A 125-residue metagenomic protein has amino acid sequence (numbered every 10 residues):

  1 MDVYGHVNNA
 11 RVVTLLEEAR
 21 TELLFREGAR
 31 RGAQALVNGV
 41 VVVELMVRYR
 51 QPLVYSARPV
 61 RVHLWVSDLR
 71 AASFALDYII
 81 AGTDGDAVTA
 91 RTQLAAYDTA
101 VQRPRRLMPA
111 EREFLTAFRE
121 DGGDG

Functional and structural regions predicted by a protein language model:
M1-E44, T99-G125: Hot-dog-fold acyl-thioester-processing enzymes
V12-L16, L23-L24, Y49, S56 (+2 more regions): Broad hydrophobic/π-residue packing in well-ordered secondary structure
L24-R61, W65-D68, F74, V88-T89: Hydrophobic beta-strand-centered segment that forms part of the acyl-chain substrate-binding groove
V54-R58, S67-G125: HotDog/MaoC-like acyl-thioester-processing domains
